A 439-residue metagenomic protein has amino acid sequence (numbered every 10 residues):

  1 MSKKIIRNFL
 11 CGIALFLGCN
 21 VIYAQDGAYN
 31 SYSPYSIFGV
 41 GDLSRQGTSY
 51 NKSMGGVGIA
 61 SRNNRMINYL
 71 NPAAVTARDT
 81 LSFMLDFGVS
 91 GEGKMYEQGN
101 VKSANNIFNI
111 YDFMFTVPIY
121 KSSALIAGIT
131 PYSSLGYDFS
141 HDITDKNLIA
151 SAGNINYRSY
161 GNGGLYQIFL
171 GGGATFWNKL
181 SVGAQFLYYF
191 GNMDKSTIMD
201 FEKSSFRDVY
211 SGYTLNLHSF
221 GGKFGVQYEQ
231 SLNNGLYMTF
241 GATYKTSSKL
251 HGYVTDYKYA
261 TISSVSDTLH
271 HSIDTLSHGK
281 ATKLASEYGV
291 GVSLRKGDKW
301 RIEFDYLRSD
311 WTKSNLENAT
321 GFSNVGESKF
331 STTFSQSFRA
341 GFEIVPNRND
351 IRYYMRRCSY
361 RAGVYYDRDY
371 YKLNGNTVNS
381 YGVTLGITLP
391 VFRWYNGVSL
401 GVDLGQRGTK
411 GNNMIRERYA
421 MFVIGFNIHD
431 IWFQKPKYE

Functional and structural regions predicted by a protein language model:
M1-A28, E439: Bacterial Sec-dependent N-terminal signal peptides
F9, I13, V21, F87 (+3 more regions): Short linear motifs in intrinsically disordered/low-complexity regions
F16, N20, S61, D79-S82 (+4 more regions): Short secondary-structure junctions and interdomain/linker hinges
Y23-S133: N-terminal, post-signal peptide beta-strand-biased segments of exported outer-membrane/organellar beta-barrel and other
Q25-S53, P118-E439: Outer-membrane beta-barrel porins/channels
